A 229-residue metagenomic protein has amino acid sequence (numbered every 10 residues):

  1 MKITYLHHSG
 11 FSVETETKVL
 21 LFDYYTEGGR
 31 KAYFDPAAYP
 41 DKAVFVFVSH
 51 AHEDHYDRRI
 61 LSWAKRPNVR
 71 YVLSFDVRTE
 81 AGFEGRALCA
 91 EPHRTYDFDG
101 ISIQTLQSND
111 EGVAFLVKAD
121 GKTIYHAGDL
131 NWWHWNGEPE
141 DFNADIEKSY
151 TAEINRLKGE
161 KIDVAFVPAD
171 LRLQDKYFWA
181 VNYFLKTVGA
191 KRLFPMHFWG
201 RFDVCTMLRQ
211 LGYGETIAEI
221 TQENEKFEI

Functional and structural regions predicted by a protein language model:
M1-E16: N-terminal pre-catalytic "stem/leader" segment of glycosyltransferase-like enzymes
T4-H8, G82-T95, R156, Y177-I229: Binuclear metal-ion centers of metallo-dependent hydrolases, dominated by the metallo-beta-lactamase
S12-F47, R58-W63, L130-G159: Pre-active-site segment of Zn-dependent metallo-hydrolases
L21-Y25, K42-D54, V72-F75, Y125-G128 (+2 more regions): Active-site neighborhood of phospho(di)ester-bond hydrolases with catalytic His/Asp-centered motifs
E27-G29, H52-Y56, R78-A81, R94-Y96 (+4 more regions): Active-site environment of divalent metal-dependent phosphoester hydrolases
F34-T95: Active-site HxH/HxHxD metal-binding segment of metal-dependent hydrolases
V69-K122, T216-I229: Metallo-beta-lactamase
N109-K186: Active-site-proximal loop/helix segments of hydrolase catalytic cores
